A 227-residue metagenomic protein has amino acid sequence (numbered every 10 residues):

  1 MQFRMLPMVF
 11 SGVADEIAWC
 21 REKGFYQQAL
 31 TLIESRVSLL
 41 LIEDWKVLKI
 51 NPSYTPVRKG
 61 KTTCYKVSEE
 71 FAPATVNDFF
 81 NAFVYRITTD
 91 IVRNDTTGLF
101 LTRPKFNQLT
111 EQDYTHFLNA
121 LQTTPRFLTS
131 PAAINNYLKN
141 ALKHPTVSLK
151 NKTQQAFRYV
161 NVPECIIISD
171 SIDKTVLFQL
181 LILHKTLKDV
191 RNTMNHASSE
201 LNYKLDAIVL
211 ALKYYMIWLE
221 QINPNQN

Functional and structural regions predicted by a protein language model:
M1-N227: Long, low-complexity, Lys/Arg-enriched
